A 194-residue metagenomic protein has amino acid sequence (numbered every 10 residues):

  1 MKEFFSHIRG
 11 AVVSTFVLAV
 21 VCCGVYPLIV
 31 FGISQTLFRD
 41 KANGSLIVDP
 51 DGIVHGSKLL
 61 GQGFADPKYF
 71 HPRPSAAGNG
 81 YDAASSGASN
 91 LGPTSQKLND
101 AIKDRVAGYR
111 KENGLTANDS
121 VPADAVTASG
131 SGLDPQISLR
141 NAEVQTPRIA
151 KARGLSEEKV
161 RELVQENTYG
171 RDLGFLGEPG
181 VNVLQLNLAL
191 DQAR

Functional and structural regions predicted by a protein language model:
M1-G10: Cytosolic-side transmembrane helix boundary signature
S6, S14, C23, L28-A152 (+2 more regions): Flexible, solvent-exposed loop/hinge segments and secondary-structure transition points
V144-R194: Extracytoplasmic/periplasmic C-terminal soluble domains
